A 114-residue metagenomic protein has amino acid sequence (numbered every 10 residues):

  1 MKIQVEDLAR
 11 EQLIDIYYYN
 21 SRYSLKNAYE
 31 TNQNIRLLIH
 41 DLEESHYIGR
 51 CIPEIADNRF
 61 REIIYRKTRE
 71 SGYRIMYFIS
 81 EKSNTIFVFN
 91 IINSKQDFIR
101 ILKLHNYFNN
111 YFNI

Functional and structural regions predicted by a protein language model:
K2-I64, K82, H105-I114: Basic, Lys/Arg-enriched alpha-helical interface segments
Y65-I114: Enriched for short, Lys/Arg-rich terminal
